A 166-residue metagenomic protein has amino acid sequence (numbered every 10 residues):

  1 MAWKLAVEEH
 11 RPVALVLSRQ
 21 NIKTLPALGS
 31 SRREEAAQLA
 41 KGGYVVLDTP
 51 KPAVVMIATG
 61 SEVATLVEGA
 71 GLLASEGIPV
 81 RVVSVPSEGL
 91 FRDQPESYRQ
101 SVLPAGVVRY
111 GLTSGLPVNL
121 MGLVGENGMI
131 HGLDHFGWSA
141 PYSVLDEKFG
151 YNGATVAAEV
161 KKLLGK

Functional and structural regions predicted by a protein language model:
M1-K166: Thiamine diphosphate
